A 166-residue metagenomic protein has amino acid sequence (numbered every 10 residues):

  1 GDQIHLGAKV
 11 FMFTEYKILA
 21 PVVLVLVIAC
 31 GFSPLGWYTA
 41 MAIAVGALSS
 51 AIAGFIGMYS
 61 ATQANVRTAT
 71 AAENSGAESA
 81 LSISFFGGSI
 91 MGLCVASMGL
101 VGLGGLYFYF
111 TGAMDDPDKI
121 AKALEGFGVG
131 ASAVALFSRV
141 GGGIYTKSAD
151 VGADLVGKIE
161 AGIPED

Functional and structural regions predicted by a protein language model:
G1-D166: Hydrophobic, small-residue-rich transmembrane alpha-helices and their short perimembrane loops in multi-pass membrane
